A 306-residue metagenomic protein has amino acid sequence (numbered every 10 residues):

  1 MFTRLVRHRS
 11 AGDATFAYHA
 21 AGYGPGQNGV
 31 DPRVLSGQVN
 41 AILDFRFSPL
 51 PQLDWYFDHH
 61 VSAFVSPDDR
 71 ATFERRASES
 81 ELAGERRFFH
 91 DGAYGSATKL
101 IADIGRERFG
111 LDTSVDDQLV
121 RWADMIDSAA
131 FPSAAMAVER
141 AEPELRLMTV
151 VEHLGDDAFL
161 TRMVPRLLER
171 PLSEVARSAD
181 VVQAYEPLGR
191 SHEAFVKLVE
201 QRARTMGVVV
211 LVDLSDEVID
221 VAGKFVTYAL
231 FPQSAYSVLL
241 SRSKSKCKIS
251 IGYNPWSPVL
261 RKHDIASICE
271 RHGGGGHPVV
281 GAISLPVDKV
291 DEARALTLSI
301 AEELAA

Functional and structural regions predicted by a protein language model:
M1-E139, R204, V209-S215, D220-V226 (+2 more regions): Replace "Mg2+/Mn2+-dependent" with "divalent metal-dependent
S128-A222: Glycine-rich, Lys/Arg-enriched anion-binding loops that position phosphate/diphosphate groups for phosphoryl
